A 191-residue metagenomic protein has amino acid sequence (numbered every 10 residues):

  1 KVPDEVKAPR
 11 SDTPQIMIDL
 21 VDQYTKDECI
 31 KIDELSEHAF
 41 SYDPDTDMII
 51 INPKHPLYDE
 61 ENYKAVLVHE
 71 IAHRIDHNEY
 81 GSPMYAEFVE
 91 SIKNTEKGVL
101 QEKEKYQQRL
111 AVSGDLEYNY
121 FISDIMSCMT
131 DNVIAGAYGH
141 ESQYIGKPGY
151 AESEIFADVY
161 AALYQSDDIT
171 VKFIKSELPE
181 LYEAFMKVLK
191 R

Functional and structural regions predicted by a protein language model:
K1-R191: Active-site-flanking segments in enzyme catalytic domains
